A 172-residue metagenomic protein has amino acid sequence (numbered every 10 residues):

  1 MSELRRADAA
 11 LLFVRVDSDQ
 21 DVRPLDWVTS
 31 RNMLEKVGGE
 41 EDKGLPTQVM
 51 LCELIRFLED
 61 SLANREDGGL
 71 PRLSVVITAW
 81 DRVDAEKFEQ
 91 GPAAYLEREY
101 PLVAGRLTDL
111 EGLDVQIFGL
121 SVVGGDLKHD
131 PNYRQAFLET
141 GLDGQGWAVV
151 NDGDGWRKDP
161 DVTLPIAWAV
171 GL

Functional and structural regions predicted by a protein language model:
E3-L4: Structural alpha-helical scaffold elements that stabilize or flank donor/cofactor-binding regions in carbohydrate
A9-F13, D19-L25, S30-L172: Conserved GTP-binding G-domain of TRAFAC-class P-loop NTPases and closely related GTPase folds
